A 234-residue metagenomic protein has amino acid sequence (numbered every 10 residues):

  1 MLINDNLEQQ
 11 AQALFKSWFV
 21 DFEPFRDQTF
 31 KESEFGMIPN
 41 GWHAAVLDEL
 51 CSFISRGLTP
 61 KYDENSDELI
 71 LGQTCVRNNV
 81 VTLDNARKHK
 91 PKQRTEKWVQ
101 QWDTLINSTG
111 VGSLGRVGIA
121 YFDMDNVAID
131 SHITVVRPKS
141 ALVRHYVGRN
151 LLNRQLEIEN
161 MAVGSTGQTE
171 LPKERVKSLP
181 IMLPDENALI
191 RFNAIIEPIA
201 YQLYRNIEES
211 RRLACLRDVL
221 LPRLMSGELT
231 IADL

Functional and structural regions predicted by a protein language model:
M1-L58, S178, M182, E186-A232: Non-catalytic DNA-recognition/assembly elements of restriction-modification systems
W18-D21, K31-E34, I54, G72 (+9 more regions): Glycine-rich, flexible loop/turn motifs
D27-T29, P60-D67, M161-V163: Short coil/turn segments at secondary-structure boundaries
F30-K31, A45-P60, L69-D103, I129: Sequence-specific dsDNA recognition surfaces
N40, A45, S66, Q100 (+1 more regions): Structured loop/turn residues at beta-strand edges in well-structured enzyme cores
E64, I70, L105, T109-S113 (+2 more regions): A generic structured-segment signal
G72, R94-L156, A162-G167, P172-V176: A short beta-sheet element
